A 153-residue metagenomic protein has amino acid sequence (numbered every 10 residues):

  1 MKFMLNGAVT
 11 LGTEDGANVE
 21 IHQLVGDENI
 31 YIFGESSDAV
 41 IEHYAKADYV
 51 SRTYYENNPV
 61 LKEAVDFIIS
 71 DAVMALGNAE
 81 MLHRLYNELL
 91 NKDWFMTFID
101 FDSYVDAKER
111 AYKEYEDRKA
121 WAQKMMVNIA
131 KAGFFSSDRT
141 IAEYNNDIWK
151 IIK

Functional and structural regions predicted by a protein language model:
M1-M125, I129-F134, R139, E143-K153: Catalytic binding pocket for nucleotide-activated donors in carbohydrate/polymer assembly enzymes
